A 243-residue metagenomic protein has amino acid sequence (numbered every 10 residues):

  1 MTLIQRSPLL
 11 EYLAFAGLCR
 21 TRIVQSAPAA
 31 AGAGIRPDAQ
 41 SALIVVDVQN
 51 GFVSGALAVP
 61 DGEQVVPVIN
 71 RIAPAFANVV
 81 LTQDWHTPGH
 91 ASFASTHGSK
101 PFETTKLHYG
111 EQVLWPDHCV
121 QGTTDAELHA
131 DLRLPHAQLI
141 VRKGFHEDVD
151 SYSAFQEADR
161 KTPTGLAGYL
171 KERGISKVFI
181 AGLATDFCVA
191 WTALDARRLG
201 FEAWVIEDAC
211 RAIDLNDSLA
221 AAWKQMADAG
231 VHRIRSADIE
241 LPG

Functional and structural regions predicted by a protein language model:
M1-A16: N-terminal secretory signal peptides and thylakoid transit peptides that target proteins across membranes
M1-T2, C119, C188: Functionally engaged cysteine thiol sites
Y12-F145, E172, S176, R198-V205 (+1 more regions): Active-site acidic carboxylates
T87-A91, V149-D150, C188-V189: Short catalytic/ligand-binding loop motif for oxyanion handling, primarily in non-cytosolic enzymes, centered on
D117-G122, F155-R160, G182: Short, surface-exposed loop/turn motifs that are enriched in glycine and acidic residues and include a nearby proline
I140-R173, K177: Glycine-rich phosphate- or other oxyanion-binding loops that anchor nucleotides, phosphorylated ligands
I175-W191, V205-R211: Glycine-rich anion-binding loop/nest that anchors nucleotide
